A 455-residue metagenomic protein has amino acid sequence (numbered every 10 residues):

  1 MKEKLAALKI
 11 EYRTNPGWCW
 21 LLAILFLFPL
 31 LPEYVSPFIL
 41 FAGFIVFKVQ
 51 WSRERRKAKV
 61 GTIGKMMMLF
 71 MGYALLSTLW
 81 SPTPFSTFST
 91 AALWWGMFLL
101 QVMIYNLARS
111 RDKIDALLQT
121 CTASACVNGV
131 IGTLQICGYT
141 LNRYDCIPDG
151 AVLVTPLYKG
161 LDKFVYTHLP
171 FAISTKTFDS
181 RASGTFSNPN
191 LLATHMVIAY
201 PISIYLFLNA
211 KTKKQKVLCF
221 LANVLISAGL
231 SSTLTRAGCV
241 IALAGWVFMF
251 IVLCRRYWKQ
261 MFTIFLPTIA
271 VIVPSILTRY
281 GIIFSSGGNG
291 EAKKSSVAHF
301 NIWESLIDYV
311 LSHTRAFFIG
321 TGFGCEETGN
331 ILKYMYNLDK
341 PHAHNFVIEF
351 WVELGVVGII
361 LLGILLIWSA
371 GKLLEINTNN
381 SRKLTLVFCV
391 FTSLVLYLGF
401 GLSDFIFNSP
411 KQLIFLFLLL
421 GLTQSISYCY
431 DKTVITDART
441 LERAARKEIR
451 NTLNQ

Functional and structural regions predicted by a protein language model:
M1-S89, N106-Q119, A151-Y158, N209-V217 (+4 more regions): Transmembrane signal-anchor hairpin modules in multi-pass inner-membrane enzymes, especially those that act on
G17-L25, M68, L218-V224, L373-S403 (+1 more regions): Loop-to-helix entry and N-terminal half of a specific, functionally important transmembrane alpha helix in multi-pass
I24-L25, F44, L99, D115-L253 (+1 more regions): Alpha-helical transmembrane segments of multi-pass inner-membrane proteins
I45-R55, L100-V102, A242-I264: Perimembrane helix-loop-helix junctions
W51-R55, F207, K211-L218, A244-W246 (+2 more regions): Hydrophobic transmembrane alpha-helices and their immediate junctions
G72, V130, I136-L141, T233 (+3 more regions): A membrane-periplasm/extracellular boundary helix in multi-pass inner-membrane enzymes that assemble envelope glycans
T177-S180, I283-F284, G290-L354: Long extracytoplasmic/lumenal interhelical loops at the membrane interface of multi-pass membrane proteins
G184, N188, S227, L338-L373 (+1 more regions): A conserved mid-to-late transmembrane alpha helix and its immediate loop/hinge that forms the functional core
